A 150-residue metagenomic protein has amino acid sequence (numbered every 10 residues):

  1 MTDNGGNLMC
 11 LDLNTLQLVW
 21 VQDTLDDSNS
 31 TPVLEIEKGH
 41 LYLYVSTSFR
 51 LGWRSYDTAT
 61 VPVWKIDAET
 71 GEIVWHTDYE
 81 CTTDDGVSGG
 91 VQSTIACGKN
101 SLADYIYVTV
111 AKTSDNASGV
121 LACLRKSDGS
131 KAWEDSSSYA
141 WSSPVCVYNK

Functional and structural regions predicted by a protein language model:
M1-K150: Extracytoplasmic/lumenal domain signature
